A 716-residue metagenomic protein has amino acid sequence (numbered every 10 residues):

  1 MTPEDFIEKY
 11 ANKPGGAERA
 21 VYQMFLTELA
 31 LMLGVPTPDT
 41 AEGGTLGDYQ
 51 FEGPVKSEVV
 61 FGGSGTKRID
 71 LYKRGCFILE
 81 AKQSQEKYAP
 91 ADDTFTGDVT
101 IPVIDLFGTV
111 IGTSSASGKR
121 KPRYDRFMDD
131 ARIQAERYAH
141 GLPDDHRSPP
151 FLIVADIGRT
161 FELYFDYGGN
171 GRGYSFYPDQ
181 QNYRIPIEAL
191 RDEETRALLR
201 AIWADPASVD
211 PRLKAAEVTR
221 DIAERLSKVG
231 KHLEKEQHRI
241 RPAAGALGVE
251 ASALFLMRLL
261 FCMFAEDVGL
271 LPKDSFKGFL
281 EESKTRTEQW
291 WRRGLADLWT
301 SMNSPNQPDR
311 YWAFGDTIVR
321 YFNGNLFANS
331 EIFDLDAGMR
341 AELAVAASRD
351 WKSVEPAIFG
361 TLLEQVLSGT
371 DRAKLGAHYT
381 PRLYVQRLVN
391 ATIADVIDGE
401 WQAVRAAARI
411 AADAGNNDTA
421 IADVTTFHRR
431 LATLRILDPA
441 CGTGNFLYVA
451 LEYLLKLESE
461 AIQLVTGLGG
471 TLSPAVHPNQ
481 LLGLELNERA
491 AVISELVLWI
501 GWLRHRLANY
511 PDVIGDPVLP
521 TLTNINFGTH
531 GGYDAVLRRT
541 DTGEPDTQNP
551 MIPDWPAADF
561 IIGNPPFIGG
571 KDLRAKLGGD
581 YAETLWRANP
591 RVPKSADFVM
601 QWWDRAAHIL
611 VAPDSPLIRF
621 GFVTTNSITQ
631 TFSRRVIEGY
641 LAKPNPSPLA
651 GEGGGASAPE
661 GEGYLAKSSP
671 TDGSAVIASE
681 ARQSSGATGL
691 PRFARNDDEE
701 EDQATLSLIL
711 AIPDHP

Functional and structural regions predicted by a protein language model:
M1-K13, M128, A155-G158, G168 (+6 more regions): Preference for the N-terminal adenyl/adenosyl cofactor-binding alpha/beta module
M1-P149, G168: A short, conserved, highly charged catalytic patch centered on acidic carboxylates
T27-L31, H140, M257-E266, E364-Q365 (+1 more regions): Short, hydrophobic/amphipathic alpha-helical patches that form generic packing surfaces within helical domains
T40, G44-E58, F95, G112 (+5 more regions): SAM-dependent methyltransferase catalytic region
G75, H146-F151, I157-R159, H477-Q480 (+2 more regions): Short glycine-/polar-rich loops that comprise or flank the Walker A/P-loop and associated switch/sensor motifs
E80-A81, L152-D156, L484, G621-V623: Acidic beta-strand-to-loop metal/phosphate-binding motif
G108, T113-S114, A265, L270-D274 (+1 more regions): Conserved motor-region signature of P-loop NTPase helicases/translocases
P648-S674, S679-L690, A694-E700: A cross-taxon signal for low-complexity, glycine/charged-rich
